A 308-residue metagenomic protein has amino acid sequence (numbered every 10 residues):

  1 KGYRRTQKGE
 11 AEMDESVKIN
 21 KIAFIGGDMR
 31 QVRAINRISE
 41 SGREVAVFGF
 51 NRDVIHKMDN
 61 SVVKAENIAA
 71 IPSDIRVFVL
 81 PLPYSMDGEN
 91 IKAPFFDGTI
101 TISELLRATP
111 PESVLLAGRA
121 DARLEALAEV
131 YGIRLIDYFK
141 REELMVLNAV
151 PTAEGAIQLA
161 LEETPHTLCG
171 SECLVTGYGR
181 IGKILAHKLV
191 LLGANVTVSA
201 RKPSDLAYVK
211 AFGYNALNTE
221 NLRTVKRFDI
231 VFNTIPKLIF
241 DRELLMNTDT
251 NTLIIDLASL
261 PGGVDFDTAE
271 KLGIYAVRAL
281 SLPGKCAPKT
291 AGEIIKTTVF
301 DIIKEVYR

Functional and structural regions predicted by a protein language model:
K1-E12: Short, Lys/Arg-enriched N-terminal segments with co-localized hydrophobic residues within the first ~10-30 amino acids
D14, L80-C169, T298: Glycine/serine-rich phosphate-binding loop and adjoining beta1-alpha1 elements at the start of nucleotide-handling
I22-V32, C169-L189: Glycine-rich adenosine-cofactor-binding loop
D28, N51, D121, R201-K202 (+1 more regions): Residues in the short beta-alpha loop(s) of Rossmann-like NAD(P)-binding domains
G42-K57, L192-F212: NAD(P)-binding Rossmann-fold cofactor-contacting core
M58-A70, K92-T101: Glycine-rich, highly charged phosphate/nucleotide-binding loops
A65-E66, P83-D87, T101-E112, V209-G284: Rossmann-like adenosine-cofactor binding region
R119-I136, A258-I302: Rossmann-fold NAD(P)-binding glycine/threonine-rich loop
